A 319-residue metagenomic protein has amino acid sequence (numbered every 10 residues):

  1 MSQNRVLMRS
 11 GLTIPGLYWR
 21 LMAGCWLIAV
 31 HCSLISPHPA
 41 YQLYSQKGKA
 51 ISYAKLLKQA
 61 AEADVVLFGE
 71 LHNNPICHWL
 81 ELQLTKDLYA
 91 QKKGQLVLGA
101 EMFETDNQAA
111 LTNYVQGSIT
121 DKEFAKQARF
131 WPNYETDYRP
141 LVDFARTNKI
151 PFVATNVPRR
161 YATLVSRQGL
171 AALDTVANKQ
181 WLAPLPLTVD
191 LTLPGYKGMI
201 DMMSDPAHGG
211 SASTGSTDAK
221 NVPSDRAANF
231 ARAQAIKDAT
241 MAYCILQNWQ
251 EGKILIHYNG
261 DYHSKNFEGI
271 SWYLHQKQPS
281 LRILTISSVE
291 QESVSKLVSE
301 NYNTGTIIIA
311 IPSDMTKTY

Functional and structural regions predicted by a protein language model:
S2-Q3, G11-S36, S211-A212: Short, basic, low-complexity termini and linkers enriched in Ser/Thr/Gly/Pro that act as targeting/leader peptides
C32-A63: N- or domain-start disorder-to-order transition segments that initiate the globular core
A61-L71, T120-K126: Acidic/histidine-rich, surface-exposed loop or edge segments in extracytoplasmic proteins
L71-P75, F103-N107, P158-A162, D261-S264 (+1 more regions): Solvent-exposed loop/turn segments at secondary-structure junctions within structured extracellular/periplasmic domains
N74-W79, L88-A90, Q95-V97, T105-Y114: Membrane-embedded segments
V97-F103, T285-S288: Short internal beta-strands
Q108-N248: A substrate-binding/cap region within the structured catalytic cores of diverse enzymes
T240-W249, K253-I256, Y262-Y319: C-terminal regions of proteins
